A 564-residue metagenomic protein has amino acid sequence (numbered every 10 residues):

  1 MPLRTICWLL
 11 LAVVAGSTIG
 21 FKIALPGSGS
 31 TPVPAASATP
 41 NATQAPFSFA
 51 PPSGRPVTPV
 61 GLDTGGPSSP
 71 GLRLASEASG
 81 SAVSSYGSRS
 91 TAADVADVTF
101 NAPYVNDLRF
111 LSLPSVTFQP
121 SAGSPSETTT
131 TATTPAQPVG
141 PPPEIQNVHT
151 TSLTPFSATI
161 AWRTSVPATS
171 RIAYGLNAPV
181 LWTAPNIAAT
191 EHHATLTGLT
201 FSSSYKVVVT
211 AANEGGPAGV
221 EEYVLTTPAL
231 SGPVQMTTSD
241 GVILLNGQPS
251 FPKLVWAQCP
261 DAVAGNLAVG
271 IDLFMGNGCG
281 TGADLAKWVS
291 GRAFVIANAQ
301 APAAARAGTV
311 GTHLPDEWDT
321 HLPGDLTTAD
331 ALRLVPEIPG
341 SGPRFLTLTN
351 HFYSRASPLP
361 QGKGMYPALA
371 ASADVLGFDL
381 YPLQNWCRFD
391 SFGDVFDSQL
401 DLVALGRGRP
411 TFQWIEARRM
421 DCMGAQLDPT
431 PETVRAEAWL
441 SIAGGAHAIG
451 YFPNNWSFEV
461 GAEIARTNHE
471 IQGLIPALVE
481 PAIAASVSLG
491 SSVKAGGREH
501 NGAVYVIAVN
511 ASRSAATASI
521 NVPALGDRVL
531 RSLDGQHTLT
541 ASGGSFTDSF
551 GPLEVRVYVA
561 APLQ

Functional and structural regions predicted by a protein language model:
M1-G27: Sec-dependent N-terminal signal peptides
F21-P138: Long, low-complexity repeat tracts used as extracellular stalks/passenger repeats and O-glycosylation platforms
N41, F110, Q119-E144, V224-Q235 (+2 more regions): Low-complexity, Pro/Thr/Ser/Gly/Ala-rich linker/spacer regions in secreted, extracellular modular proteins
A50-P52, V60, A75-E77, N101 (+12 more regions): A structural detector for beta-sheet-dominated domains
G66-S68, T154, L199-F201, H500 (+2 more regions): Solvent-exposed loop and beta-edge segments used for protein-protein assembly and interaction
G80-S84, S170-R171, L181, D261-G265 (+1 more regions): Short, solvent-exposed loop/turn elements at domain surfaces
P138-A229: Short, surface-exposed linear motifs at loops/turns and structural transition points
L230-R528, S532-Q564: Glycan-processing catalytic domains of CAZymes
